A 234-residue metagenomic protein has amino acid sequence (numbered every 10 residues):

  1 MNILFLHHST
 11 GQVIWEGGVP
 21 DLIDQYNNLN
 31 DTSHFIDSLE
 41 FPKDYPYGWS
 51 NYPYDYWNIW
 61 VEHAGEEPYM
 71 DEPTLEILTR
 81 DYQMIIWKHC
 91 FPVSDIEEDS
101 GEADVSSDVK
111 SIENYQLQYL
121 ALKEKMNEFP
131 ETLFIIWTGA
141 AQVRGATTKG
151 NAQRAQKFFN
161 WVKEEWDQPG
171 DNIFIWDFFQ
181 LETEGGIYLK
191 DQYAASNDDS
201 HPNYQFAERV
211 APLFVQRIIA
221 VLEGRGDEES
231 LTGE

Functional and structural regions predicted by a protein language model:
M1-N2, L29-I36, R80-I86, N127-I135 (+1 more regions): Loop/turn elements at helix/coil->beta-strand transitions in domains of secreted/extracellular proteins
L6-S9, L39-D44, W87-P92, W137-A141 (+2 more regions): Active-site-proximal beta-strand/loop segments in catalytic clefts of secreted hydrolases
G11-S100, D104-S106: Conserved SGNH/GDSL esterase-like catalytic core that processes O-acyl groups on lipids and polysaccharides
V19-D21, E66-E72, S106-L122, N151-V162: Well-ordered, non-membrane alpha-helical segments in soluble/globular domains
D24, N28, C90, L120 (+3 more regions): Sec-exported extracytoplasmic/periplasmic mature domains
D71-R80, K123-F129, V221-E228: Surface-exposed acidic, glycine-flexible loop patches that form ligand/cofactor-binding and adhesion interfaces
P92-V109, A141-A155: Serine-dependent acyl-ester chemistry module
Q142-E234: Catalytic His-Asp segment of secreted/periplasmic serine-dependent ester chemistry enzymes
